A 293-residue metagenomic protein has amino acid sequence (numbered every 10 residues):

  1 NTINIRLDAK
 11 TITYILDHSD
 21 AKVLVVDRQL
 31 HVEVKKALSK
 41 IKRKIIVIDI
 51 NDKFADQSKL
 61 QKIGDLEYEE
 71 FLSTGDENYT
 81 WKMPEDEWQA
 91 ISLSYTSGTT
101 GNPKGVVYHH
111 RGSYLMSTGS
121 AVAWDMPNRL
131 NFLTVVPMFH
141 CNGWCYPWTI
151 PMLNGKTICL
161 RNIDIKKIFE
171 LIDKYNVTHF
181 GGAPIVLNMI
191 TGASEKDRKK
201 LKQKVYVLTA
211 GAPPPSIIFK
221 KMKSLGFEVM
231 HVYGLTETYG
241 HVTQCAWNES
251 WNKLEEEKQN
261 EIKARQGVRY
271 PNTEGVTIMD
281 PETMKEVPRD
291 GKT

Functional and structural regions predicted by a protein language model:
N1-I3, K10-Y14, T118-V122, C141-L153 (+2 more regions): Hydrophobic alpha-helical segments in the ANL/AMP-binding
N1-S73: Structural core segment of the AMP-binding/adenylate-forming
N1-Y14, R28-V34, V135, G155-Y175 (+1 more regions): ATP-dependent adenylate-forming carboxylate-activation enzymes
L24, A90, T96-T99, F132 (+7 more regions): Conserved S/T- and glycine-rich ATP-binding loop of Class I adenylate-forming
I48-D49, L60-Y95, N102, D125-N131 (+1 more regions): Conserved pre-ATP/AMP-binding loop-to-beta segment of ANL
I91-L115: Conserved AMP-binding A3 loop
Y114-N131, F139-H179, A193: Conserved AMP-binding/adenylation subdomain of ANL enzymes
M152, V177-G182, T191-E261, P271-T277 (+1 more regions): Gly/Ser/Thr-rich phosphate-binding loop
